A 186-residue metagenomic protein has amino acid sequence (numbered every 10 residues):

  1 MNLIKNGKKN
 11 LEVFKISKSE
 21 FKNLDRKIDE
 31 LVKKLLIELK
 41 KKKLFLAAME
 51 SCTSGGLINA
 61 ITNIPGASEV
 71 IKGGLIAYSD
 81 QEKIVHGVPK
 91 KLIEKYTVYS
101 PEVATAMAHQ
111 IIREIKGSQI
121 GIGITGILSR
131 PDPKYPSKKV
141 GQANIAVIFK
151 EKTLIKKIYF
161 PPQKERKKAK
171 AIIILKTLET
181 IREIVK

Functional and structural regions predicted by a protein language model:
N2-K186: Short alpha-helical segments enriched in small residues
